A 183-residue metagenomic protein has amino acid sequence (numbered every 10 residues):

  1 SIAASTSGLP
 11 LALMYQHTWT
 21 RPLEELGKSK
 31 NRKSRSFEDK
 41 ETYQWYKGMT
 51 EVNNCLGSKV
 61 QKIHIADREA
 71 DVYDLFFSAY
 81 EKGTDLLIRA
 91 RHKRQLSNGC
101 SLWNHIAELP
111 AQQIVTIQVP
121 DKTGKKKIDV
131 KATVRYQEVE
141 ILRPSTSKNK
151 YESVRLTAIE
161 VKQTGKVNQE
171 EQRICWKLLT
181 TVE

Functional and structural regions predicted by a protein language model:
I2-E183: Single, function-defining residue in the core of a domain
